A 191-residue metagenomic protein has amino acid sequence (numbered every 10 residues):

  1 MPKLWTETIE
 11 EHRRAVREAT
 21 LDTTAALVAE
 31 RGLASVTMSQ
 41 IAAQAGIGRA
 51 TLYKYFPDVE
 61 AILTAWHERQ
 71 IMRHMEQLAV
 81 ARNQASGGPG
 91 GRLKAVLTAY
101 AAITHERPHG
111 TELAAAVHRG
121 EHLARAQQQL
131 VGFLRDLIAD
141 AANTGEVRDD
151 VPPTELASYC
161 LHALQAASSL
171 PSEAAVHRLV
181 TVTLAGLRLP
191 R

Functional and structural regions predicted by a protein language model:
M1-L4, G132, D136-T144, H162-R191: C-terminal peripheral helix-coil segments that are non-catalytic and often amphipathic
M1-R31, S35-Q44, A61: Basic, helix-initiating cap at the start of DNA-binding domains
V16, V59, Q70, H74 (+6 more regions): Hydrophobic/aromatic residues within well-ordered alpha-helical segments
A45-F56: Short hydrophobic/aromatic patch on the recognition helix
A61, A95-D136, L161, Q165-S169: Short secondary-structure transition hinges
A65, M72, E76-E106, R119: Hydrophobic alpha-helical connector segments
G91, H122-A126, N143-S158, L170-A175: All-alpha amphipathic helical-bundle segments outside canonical DNA-binding/catalytic cores that form hydrophobic
